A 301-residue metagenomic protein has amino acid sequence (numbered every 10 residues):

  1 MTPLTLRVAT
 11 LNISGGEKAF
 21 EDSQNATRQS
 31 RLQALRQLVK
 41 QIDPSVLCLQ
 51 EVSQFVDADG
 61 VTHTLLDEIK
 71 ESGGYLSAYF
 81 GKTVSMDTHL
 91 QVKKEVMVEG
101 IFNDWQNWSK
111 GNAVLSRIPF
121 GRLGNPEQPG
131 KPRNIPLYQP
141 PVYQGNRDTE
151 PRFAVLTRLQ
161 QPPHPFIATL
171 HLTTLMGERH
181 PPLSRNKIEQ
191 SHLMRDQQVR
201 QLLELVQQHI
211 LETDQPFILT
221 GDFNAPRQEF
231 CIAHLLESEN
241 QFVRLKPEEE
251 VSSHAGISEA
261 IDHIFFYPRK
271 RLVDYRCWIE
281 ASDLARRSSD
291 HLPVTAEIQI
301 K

Functional and structural regions predicted by a protein language model:
M1-S109, M194-L203, E297-K301: N-terminal, active-site-proximal structural segment of metallo-dependent hydrolase catalytic domains
T5-D22, G124-P129, H164-T174: Active-site-proximal beta-strand elements of phosphoester/diester hydrolases
L11-I13, V52, L172, G221-F223 (+1 more regions): Active-site metal-binding loops of divalent metal-dependent hydrolases
G16-E17, Q54-D57, S85-H89, T174-E178 (+2 more regions): Active-site environment of divalent metal-dependent phosphoester hydrolases
K18-N25, Q54-F55, Q128-R147, M176-R195: Surface-exposed cleft-lining segments at the edges of enzyme active sites
S53-F166, L172, R276-I279: Structured beta-strand-rich core segments of catalytic domains in phosphoester-bond hydrolases
F120, N125-P126, E204-I218, F223-K301: Metal-dependent phosphoester-hydrolase catalytic domains
P151-L170, L183-T220: His/acidic metal-ligating clusters that form di-metal
